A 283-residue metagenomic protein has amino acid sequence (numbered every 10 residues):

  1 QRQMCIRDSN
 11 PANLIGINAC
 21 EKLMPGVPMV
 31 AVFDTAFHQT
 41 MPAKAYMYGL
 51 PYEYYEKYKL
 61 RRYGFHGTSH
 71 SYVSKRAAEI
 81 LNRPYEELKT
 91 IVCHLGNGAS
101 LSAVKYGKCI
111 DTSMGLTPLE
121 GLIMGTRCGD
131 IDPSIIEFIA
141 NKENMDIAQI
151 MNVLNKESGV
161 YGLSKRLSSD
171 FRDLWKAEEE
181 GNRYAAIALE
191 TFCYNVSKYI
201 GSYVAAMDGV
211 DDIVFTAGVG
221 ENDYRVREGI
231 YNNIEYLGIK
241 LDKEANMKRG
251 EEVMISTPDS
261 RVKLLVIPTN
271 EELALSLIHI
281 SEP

Functional and structural regions predicted by a protein language model:
Q1-Q3, N10-V32: Anion-binding (especially nucleotide phosphate/pyrophosphate-binding) glycine-rich loop and adjoining beta-alpha core
R2-I6, H279-P283: Short, small-residue-biased leader/transition segments that mark boundaries at the very start of proteins
P28-V30, V210-G218: Short glycine-rich phosphate-binding loop at a beta-alpha junction
Q39-K142: Glycine-rich phosphate-binding loop of actin/hexokinase-like ATP-binding domains
E87-C93, A148-E157, D212-V214: Beta-strand segments within the central parallel beta-sheet cores of soluble alpha/beta enzyme folds
E143-A188: A mobile "lid/hinge" subdomain adjacent to the ATP/sugar-phosphate binding pocket shared across diverse ATP-dependent
Y184-A186, E190-D211, G220-L277, S281: Internal helix-turn-beta structural module
